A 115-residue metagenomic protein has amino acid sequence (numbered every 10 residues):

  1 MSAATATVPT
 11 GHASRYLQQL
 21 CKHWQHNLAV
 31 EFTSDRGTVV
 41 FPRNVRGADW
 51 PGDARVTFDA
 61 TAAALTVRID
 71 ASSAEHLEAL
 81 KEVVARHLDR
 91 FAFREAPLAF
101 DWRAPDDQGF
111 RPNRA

Functional and structural regions predicted by a protein language model:
M1-S14: Terminal, regulation- and interaction-focused segments at domain boundaries
A3, R36-T38, A62-T66: A generic structural signal for beta-strand entry/edge sites
T10-H12, R43-G47, A71-S73: Beta-strand elements of well-folded, non-transmembrane domains
S14-Q19, W24: Short Lys/Arg-enriched alpha/beta "domain-start" segment
H26-A48: Ser/Thr-rich, low-complexity intrinsically disordered terminal regions
G47-A71: Beta-strand/loop substructures that line and gate deep hydrophobic ligand-binding cavities in soluble
A54-A62, L80, A104, G109-A115: Protein-protein interaction/assembly regions in multi-subunit complexes
R68-G109: C-terminal structural segments of small proteins and small subunits
